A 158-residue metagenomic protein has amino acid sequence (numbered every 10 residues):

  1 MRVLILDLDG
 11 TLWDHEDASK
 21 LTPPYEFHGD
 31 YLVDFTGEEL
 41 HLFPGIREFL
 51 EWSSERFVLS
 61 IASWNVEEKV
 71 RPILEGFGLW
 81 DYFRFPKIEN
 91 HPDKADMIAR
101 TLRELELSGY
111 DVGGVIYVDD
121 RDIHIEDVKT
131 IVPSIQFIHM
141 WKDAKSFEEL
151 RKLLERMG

Functional and structural regions predicted by a protein language model:
M1, R56-F57, F83, V132: Short, well-ordered alpha-helix to beta-strand connector turns
M1-E51: Active-site neighborhood of HAD-like aspartate-dependent phosphohydrolases
T11-W13, A18-S19, V66-E68, D122-H124 (+1 more regions): Short, solvent-exposed loop/turn segments at secondary-structure junctions
K20-P24, F77-L79, P133-I135: Glycine-rich, phosphate-binding/catalytic loops in enzymes
G45, N65-V66, P92-D93, D120 (+1 more regions): Short beta->alpha linker loops
I46-L74, K87-N90: Substrate-recognition element of Asp-dependent hydrolases with the DxDx(T/V) motif
E68-V115: Substrate-recognition "cap/lid" segment bordering the active-site pocket of phosphatases
V112-M157: Acidic, Mg2+-coordinating phosphoryl-transfer loop and its flanking beta/alpha structural elements, shared across
